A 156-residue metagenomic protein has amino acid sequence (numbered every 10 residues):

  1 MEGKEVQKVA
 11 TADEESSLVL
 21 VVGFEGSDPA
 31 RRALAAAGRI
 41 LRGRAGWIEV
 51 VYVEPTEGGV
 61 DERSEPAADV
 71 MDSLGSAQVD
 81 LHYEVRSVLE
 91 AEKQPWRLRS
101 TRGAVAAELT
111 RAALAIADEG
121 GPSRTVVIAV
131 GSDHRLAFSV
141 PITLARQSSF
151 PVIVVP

Functional and structural regions predicted by a protein language model:
M1-E15, S87-I128, R135: Structural beta-alpha unit
A10-E65, Q147: Small/aliphatic-rich secondary-structure junction motif
S16, S123-S148, P156: Glycine-rich, Arg-bearing micro-motifs that act as flexible, cationic patches
A35-A36, R111-A112, V140-T143: A short acidic, amphipathic alpha-helical/loop segment
G46, Q94-W96, F150: A structural micro-motif
E49-V51, R97-T101, I153: General small-molecule cofactor/ligand-binding pocket signal
E65-D69, A115-A117: Short, hinge-like loop/turn segments at secondary-structure boundaries
A67-D80: A short acidic, glycine-rich active-site loop that binds or catalyzes chemistry on phosphate/adenosine moieties
